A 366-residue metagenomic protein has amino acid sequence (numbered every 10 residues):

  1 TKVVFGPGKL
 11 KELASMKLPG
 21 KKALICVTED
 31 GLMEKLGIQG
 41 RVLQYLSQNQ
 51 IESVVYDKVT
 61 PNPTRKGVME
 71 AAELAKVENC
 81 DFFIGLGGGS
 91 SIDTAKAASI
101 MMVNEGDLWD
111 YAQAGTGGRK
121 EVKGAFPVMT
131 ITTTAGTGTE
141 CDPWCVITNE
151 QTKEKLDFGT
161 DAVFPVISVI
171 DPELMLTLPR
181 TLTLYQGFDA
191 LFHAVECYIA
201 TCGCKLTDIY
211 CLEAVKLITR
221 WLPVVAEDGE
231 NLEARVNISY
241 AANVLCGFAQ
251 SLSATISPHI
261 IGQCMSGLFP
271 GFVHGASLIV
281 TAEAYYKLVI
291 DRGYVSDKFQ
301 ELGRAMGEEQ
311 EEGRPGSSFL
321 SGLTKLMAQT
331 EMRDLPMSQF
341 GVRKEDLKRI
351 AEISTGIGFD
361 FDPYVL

Functional and structural regions predicted by a protein language model:
T1, V103-K205, D297, E301: A glycine/threonine-rich phosphate-anchoring loop and its flanking beta-alpha core in nucleotide/phosphate-binding
T1-F82, M337: ATP/NTP phosphate-donor binding region
G6, I25-C26, T64, G89 (+8 more regions): Buried hydrophobic positions in well-ordered alpha/beta secondary-structure cores of metabolic enzymes
V59-P63, S90, I100-M102, G115 (+3 more regions): Acidic, glycine-rich active-site loops and adjacent beta-strand->loop/helix elements that engage anionic groups
E70-A72, S91-E105, C141-D142: Short Gly/Thr/Asp-enriched flexible loops that form oxyanion-binding sites at enzyme active sites
C80-A98, T133-T139, G271: Glycine/serine-rich anion-binding loops at beta->alpha junctions that coordinate negatively charged ligand groups
C197-G322: Active-site segments that bind and position negatively charged phosphate/pyrophosphate groups
G303-L366: C-terminal charged capping/lid subdomain of soluble metabolic enzymes
